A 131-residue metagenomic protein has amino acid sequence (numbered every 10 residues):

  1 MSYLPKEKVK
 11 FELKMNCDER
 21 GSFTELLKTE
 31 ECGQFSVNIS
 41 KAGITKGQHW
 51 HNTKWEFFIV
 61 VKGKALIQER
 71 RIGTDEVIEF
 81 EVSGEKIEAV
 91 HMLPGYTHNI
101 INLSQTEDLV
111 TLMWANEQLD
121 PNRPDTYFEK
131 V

Functional and structural regions predicted by a protein language model:
M1-G33, T45: A short, N-terminal "cap"/entry segment at the start of jelly-roll beta-barrel domains of the cupin/DSBH fold
Y3-P5, T74-E76, L103-V131: Double-stranded beta-helix
N16-C17, S36-K54, P94: Conserved short histidine dyad/triad with adjacent acidic residue
F23, G47-H49, I67-E69, A89-M92 (+1 more regions): Short beta-strand His + acidic residue motifs that chelate non-heme Fe in jelly-roll/DSBH and cupin folds
E25-L26, K46-N52, I59, F80-V82 (+1 more regions): Short histidine-centered beta-strand/loop micro-motifs that create catalytic or ligand/metal-coordination sites
E31-C32, K41-I44, K64-L66, G73: Short, charged/polar surface micro-motifs in flexible loops or helix N-caps
T53-R70: Glycine- and acidic-residue-biased ligand/ion/polar-headgroup-sensing regions
R71-P94: Short acidic-glycine-tyrosine-enriched beta hairpin
